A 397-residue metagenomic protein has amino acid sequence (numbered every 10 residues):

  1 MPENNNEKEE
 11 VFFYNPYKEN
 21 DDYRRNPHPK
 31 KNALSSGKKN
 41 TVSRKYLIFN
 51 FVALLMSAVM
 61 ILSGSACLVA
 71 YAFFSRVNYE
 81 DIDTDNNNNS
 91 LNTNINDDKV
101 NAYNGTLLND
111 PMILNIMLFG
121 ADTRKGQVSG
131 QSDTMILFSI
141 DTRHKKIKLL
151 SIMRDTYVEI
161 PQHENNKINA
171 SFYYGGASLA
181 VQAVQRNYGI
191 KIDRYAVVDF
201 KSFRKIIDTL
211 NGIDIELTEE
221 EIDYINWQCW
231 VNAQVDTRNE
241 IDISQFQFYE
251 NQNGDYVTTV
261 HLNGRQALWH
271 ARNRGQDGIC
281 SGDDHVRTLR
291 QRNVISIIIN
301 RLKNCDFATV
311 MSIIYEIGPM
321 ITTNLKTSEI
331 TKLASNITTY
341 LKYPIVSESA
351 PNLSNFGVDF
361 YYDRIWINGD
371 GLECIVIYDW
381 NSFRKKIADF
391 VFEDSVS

Functional and structural regions predicted by a protein language model:
M1-K39: N-terminal targeting leaders characterized by basic, low-complexity, disordered sequences that direct proteins
Y23, S35-K145, R272-N273, I337 (+1 more regions): Entry/capping segment at the start of metal-dependent catalytic domains with acidic active-site entry clusters
N96-T106, I113-L114, T156, I160 (+2 more regions): C-terminal solvent-exposed extensions
P111-L114, G130-M135, H144-I152, H163 (+7 more regions): Extracytoplasmic
D122-Q127, N166-Y174, G189-R194, Q276-V286 (+3 more regions): Second-shell loop/turn segments in exported
S132-T134, N165, N169, A177-Q185 (+11 more regions): Extracytoplasmic/secreted envelope proteins and their assembly/folding machinery, especially bacterial periplasmic
A170, Y174-F246, N324-K326, I330 (+1 more regions): Amphipathic, coiled-coil-like alpha-helical scaffolding segments used for oligomerization/assembly
D208-D306, S397: Flexible, polar/acidic helix-loop-strand segments at domain edges
